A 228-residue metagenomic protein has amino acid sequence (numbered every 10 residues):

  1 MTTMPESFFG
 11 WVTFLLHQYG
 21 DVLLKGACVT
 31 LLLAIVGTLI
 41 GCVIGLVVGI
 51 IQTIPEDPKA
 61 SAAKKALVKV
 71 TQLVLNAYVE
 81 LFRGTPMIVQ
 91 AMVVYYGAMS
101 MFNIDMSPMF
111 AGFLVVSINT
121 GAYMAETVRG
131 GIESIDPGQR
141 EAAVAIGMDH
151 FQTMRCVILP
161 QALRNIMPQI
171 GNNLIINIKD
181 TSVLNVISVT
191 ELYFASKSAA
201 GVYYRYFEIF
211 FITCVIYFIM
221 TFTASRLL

Functional and structural regions predicted by a protein language model:
M1-L228: Transmembrane alpha-helices and adjacent helix-loop boundaries
